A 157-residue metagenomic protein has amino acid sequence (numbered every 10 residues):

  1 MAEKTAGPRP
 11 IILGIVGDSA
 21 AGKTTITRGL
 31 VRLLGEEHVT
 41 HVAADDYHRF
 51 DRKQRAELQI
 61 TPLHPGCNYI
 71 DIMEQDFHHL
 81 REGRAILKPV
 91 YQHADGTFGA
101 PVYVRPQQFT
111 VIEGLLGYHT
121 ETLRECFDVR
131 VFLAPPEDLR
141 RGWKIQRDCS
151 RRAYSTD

Functional and structural regions predicted by a protein language model:
E3-P10: Phosphate-binding P-loop
D18: P-loop (Walker A) phosphate-binding loop of NTP-binding proteins
K23: Conserved lysine of the Walker
I26, L30: Hydrophobic positions on the alpha1 helix immediately C-terminal to the Walker A/P-loop
E37-A43, R49-G96, F109: Conserved nucleotide-sensing/catalytic segment adjacent to the nucleotide-binding pocket in NTP-handling enzymes
G99-S150: ATP-dependent NMP and nucleoside kinases share a basic, alpha-helical "lid"
R151-D157: Small-molecule kinase domains that catalyze NTP-dependent phosphoryl transfer to phosphate-bearing small molecules
